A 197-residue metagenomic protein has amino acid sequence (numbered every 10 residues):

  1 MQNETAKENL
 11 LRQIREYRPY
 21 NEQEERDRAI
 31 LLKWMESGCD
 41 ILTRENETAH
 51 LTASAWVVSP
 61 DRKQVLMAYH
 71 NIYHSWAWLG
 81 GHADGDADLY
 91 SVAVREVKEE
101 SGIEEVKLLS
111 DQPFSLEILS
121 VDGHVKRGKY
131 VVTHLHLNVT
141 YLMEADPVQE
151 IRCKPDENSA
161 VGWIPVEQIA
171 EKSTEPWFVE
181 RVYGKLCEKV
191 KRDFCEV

Functional and structural regions predicted by a protein language model:
M1-I30, S101: Predominantly extracellular/luminal regions of secreted and cell-surface proteins, especially disulfide-bonded
N3, K7, E24, R28 (+4 more regions): A structural signal for well-ordered alpha-helical scaffolds and beta->alpha junctions
E16-S54: Acidic, metal-coordinating catalytic segment for phosphate/diphosphate chemistry, firing primarily on the Nudix
L42-W78: N-terminal strand-loop-strand
D84-W177: Unchanged
T174-V197: Charged phosphate-binding loop/patch that engages nucleotide di/tri-phosphates or the phosphate backbone of nucleic
